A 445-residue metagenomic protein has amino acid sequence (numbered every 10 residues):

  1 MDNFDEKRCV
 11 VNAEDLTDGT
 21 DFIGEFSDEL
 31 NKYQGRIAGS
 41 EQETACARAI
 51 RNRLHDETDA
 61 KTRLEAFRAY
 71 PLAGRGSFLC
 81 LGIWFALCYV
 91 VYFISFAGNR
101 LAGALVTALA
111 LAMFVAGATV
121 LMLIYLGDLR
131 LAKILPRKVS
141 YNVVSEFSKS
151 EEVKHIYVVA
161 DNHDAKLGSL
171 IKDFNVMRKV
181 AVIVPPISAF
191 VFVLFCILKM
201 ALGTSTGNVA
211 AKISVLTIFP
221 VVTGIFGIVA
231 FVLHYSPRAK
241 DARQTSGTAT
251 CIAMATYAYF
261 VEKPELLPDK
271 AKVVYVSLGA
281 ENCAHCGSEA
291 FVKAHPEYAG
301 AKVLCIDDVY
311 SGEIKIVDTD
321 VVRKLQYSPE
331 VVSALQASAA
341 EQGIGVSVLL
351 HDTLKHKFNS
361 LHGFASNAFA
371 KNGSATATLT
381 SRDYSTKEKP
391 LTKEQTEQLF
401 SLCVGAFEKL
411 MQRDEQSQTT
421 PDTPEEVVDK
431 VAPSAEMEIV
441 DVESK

Functional and structural regions predicted by a protein language model:
M1-E43, R48-T62, R75-G76, D308-Y310 (+3 more regions): N-terminal hydrophobic or amphipathic helices/low-complexity stretches enriched in small/hydrophobic/Pro/Gly
V11-L16, Y33-E41, D173-F174, R238-Q244 (+1 more regions): Second-shell loop/turn segments in exported
Q34-F96, L101-S148, L170-L202, A211-S214 (+1 more regions): A non-catalytic alpha/beta surface segment that caps or lines the substrate-entry region of metallo-dependent hydrolase
A66, V309-P424: Active-site-adjacent substrate-binding region of metalloamidase/peptidase-like peptide-processing proteins
A116, L123-D128, K133-V144, E152 (+4 more regions): Acidic/histidine-rich catalytic neighborhood of metal-dependent amide-processing enzymes
K149-I156: Proline/glycine-enriched tight loop/beta-turn segments at coil->beta junctions that connect or precede beta-strands
V158-A160, S277, K302-C305, T376-T378: Structural recognition of the beta-strand scaffold that forms the well-ordered cores of secreted hydrolase catalytic
E425-K445: Long, low-complexity, intrinsically disordered segments
